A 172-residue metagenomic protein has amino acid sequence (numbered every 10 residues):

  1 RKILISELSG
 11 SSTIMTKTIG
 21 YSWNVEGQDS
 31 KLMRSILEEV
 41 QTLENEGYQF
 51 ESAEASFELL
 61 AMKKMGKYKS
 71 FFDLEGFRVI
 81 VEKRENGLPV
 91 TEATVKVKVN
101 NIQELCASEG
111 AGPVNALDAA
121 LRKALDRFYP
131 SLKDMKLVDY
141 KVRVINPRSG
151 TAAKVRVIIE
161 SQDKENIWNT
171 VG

Functional and structural regions predicted by a protein language model:
R1-G172: Terminal or standalone catalytic/regulatory effector modules within metabolic enzymes and repeat proteins
